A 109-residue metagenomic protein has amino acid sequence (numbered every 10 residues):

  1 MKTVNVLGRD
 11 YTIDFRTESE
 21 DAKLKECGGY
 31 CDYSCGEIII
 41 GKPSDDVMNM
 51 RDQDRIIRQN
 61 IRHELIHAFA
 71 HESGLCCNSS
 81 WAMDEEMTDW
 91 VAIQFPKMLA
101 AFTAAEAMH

Functional and structural regions predicted by a protein language model:
K2-I57, H71-E72, C76-Q94: Active-site scaffold of zinc-dependent metalloenzymes
Q59-H71: Active-site recognition of the HExxH zinc-binding catalytic motif
Q94-A101: Short, basic alpha-helical nucleic acid-contact segments in DNA-binding proteins and DNA transaction factors
T103-H109: Long, well-structured alpha-helical subdomains associated with metal-dependent extracellular/ecto-lumenal hydrolases
